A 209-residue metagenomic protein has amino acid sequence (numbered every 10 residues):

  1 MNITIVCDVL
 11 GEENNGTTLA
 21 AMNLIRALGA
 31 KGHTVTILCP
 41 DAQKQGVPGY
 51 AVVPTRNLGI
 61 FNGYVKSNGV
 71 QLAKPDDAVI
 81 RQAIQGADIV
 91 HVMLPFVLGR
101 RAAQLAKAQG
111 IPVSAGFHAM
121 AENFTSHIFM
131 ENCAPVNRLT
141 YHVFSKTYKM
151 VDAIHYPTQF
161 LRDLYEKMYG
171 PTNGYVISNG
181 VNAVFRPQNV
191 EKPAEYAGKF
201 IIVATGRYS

Functional and structural regions predicted by a protein language model:
M1-Q45, Q85: N-terminal subdomain of nucleotide-sugar transferases
I3, I89, A106-S126, H155: Active-site proximal beta-strand in glycosyltransferases
T4, A194-S209: Conserved donor-binding/catalytic core segment of Leloir-type glycosyltransferases
D41, F160, G180: Carbohydrate-associated surface elements
G49-R81: A short, charged, and often flexible helix/loop element on the N-terminal side of the glycosyltransferase catalytic
I80-G99, I111-G116: Short N-terminal targeting/anchoring amphipathic segment
A108, A121, P135-A153, M168: Membrane-proximal helix-turn-helix segments that form the acceptor-binding/catalytic region of lipid-linked
G180-G198: Acidic anion/phosphate-binding donor-loop and adjacent secondary structure in glycosyltransferase catalytic cores
